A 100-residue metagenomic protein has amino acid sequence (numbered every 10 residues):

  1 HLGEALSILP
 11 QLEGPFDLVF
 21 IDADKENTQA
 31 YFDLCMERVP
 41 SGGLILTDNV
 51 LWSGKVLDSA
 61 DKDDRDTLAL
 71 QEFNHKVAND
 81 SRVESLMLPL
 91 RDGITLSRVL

Functional and structural regions predicted by a protein language model:
H1, F20-I21, L86: Conserved SAM-binding loop
H1-P15, E26: S-adenosyl-L-methionine
L2, A23, N49: A cross-domain feature marking catalytic cores of carbohydrate-active enzymes and several ubiquitous metabolic/repair
L12, N27-L100: C-terminal substrate-binding/active-site "lid" region of AdoMet-derived donor-dependent transferases
G14-I21, L44: Short SAM/SAH-binding signature in class I
V19-Q29: Short charge-dense sequence patches
